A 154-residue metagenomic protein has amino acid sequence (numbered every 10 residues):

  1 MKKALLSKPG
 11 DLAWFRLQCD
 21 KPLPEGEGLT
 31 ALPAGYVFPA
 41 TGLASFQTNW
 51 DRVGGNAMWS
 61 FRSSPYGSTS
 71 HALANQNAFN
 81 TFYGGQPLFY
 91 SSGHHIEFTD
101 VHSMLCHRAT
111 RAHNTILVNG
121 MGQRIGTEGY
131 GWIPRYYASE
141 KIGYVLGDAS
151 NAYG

Functional and structural regions predicted by a protein language model:
K2-G154: Catalytic and substrate-binding regions of extracellular carbohydrate-active enzymes, especially polysaccharide lyases
